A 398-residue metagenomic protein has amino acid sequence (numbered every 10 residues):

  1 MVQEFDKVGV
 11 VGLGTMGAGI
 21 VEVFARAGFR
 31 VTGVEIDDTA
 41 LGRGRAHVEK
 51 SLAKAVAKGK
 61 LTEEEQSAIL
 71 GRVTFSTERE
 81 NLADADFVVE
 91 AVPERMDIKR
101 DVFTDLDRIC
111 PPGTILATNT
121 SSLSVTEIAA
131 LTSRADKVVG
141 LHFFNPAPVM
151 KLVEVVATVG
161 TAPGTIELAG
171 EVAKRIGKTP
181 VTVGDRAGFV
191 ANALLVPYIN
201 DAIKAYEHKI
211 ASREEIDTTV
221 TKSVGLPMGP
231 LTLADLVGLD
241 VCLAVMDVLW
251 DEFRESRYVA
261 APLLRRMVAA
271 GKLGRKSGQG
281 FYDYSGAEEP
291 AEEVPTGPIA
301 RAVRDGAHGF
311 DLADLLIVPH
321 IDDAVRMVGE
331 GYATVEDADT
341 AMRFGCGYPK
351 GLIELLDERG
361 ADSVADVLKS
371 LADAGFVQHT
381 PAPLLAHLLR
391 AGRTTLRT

Functional and structural regions predicted by a protein language model:
M1-T398: N-terminal glycine-rich phosphate-binding loop for ADP-containing cofactors
